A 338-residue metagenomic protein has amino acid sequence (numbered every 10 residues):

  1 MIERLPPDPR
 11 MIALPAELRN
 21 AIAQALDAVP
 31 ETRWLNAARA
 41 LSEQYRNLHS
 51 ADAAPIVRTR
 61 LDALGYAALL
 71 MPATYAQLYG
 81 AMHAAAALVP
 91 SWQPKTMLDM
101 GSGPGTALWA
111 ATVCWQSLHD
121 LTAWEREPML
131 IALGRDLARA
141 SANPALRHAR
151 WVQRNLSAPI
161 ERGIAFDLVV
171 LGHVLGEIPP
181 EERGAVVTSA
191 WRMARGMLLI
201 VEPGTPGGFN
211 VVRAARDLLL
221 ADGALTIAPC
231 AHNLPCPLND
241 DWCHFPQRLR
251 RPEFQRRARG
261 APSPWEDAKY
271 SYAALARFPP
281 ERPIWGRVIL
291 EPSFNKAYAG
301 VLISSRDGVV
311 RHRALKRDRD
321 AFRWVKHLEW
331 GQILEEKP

Functional and structural regions predicted by a protein language model:
M1-D52: N-terminal auxiliary segments of SAM/dcSAM-dependent transferases
I56-A81: Class I SAM-dependent methyltransferase Rossmann-like catalytic core, especially the SAM/SAH-binding loop
Q93-G103: Conserved class I S-adenosyl-L-methionine
P104-S117: Conserved SAM-binding loop of SAM-dependent methyltransferases across substrates and taxa, primarily the Class I
E127: Conserved SAM/SAH-binding beta-strand->alpha-helix loop
D167-E181: A short SAM/SAH-binding and catalytic strip from SAM-dependent methyltransferases
A194-P203: Conserved beta-strand signature within the Rossmann-like core of class I S-adenosyl-L-methionine
R257-P338: C-terminal lobe and adjacent flexible extensions of AdoMet/dcAdoMet transferase-like proteins
